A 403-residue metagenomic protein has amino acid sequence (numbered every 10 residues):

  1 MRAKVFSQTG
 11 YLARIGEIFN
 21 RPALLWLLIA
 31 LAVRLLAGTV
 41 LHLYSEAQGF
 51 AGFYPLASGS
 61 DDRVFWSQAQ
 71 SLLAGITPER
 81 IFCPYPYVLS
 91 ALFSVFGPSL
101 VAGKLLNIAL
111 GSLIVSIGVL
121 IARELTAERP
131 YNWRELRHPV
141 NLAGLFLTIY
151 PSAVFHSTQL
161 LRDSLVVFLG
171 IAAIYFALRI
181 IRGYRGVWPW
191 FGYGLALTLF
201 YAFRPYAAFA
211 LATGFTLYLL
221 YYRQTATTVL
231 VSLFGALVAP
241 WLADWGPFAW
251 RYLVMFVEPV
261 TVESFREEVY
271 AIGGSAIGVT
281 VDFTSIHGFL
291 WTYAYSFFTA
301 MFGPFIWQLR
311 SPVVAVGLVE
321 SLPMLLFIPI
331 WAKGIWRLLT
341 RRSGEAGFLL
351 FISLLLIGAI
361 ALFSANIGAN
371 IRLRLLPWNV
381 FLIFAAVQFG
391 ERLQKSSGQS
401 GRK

Functional and structural regions predicted by a protein language model:
E17, P130-L136, G183-W188, T225-A226 (+3 more regions): Membrane-interface helix-loop-helix junctions at transmembrane boundaries of multi-pass membrane enzymes, predominantly
S60-P98, Y295-S296, A300: Short hydrophobic/aromatic helix or loop-helix immediately within or flanking a transmembrane segment in polytopic
C83, Y87, F96-S116, G317: Loop-to-helix entry region of an early transmembrane alpha helix in multi-pass inner-membrane enzymes
L105-Y131, L326-I330: Transmembrane-helix motifs of polytopic, lipid-linked glycan transferases
L125-T126, P130-R137, L165, I171-W188: Membrane-interface transmembrane helices that cradle and orient dolichyl/undecaprenyl
V154-F155, F176-I180, W188-P205, L211 (+1 more regions): Membrane-interface alpha helices of multi-pass inner-membrane proteins
T158-S164: Short acidic/glycine- and proline-prone juxtamembrane loop motifs at membrane-interface regions of multi-pass membrane
R204-P323: Alpha-helical transmembrane segments and terminal signal-anchor/GPI-anchor hydrophobic tails, characterized by long
